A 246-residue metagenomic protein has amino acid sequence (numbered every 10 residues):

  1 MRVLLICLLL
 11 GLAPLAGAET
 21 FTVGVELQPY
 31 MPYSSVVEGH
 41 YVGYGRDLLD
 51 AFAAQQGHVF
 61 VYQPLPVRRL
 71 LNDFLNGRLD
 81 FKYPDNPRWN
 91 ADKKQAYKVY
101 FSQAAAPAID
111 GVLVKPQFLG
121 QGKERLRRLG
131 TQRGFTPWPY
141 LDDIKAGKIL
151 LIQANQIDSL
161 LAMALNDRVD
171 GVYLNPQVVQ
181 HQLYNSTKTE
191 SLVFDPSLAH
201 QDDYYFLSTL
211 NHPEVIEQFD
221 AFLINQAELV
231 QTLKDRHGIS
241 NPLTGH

Functional and structural regions predicted by a protein language model:
E19-K93, Q153-A154: Extracytoplasmic small-molecule ligand-binding "clamshell" domains of the periplasmic binding protein/Venus flytrap
L27-P29, A106-G111, N185-L223, P242-H246: Periplasmic-binding protein-like
Q28, G39-A51, K115-K148, A162 (+1 more regions): Bilobed "Venus flytrap"/periplasmic-binding protein-like clamshell domains and structurally analogous long
L49-Q55, P116-T131, F135, Y205-I239: Extended ligand-binding regions for polar small-molecule ligands
V59, T136-N155, L223-H246: Ligand-binding clefts/hinges and TM-proximal coupling segments of bilobed small-molecule sensing domains
Y62-L126, R133, P137, P196-L198: Acidic, polar ligand-binding/catalytic clefts
R68-K82, I157-V178, N185-S186: Short helices/loops that flank or line small-molecule/ion binding pockets
P84-Q95, D170-H200: A ligand-binding cleft/hinge motif common to bilobed small-molecule-binding domains
